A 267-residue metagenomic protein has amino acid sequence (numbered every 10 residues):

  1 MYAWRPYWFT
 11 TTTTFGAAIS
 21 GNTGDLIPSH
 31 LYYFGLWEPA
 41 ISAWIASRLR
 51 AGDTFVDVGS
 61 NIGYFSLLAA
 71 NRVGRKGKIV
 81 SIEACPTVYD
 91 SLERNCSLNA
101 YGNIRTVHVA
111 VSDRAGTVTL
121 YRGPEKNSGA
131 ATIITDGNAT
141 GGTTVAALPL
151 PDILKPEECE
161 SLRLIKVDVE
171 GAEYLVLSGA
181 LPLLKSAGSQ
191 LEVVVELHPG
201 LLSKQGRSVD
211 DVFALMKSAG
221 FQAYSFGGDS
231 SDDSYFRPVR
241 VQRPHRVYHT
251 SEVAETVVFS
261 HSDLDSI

Functional and structural regions predicted by a protein language model:
M1-I267: Phosphate/nucleotide-binding beta-alpha loop and adjacent structural elements of enzyme active sites
